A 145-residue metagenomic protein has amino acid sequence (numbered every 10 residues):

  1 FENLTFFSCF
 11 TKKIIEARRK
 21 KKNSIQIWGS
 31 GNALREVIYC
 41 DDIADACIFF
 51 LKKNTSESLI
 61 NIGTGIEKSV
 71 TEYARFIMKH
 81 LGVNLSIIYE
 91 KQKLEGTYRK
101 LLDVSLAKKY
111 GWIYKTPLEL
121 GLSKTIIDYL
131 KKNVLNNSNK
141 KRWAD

Functional and structural regions predicted by a protein language model:
F1-E2, S24: Active-site "gating" loop of Rossmann-like NAD(P)-dependent oxidoreductase/epimerase domains
N3, F7-S8: Amphipathic alpha-helical segments in well-structured domains
F10, E16-D145: C-terminal substrate-binding subdomain of Rossmann-fold SDR/epimerase-dehydratase oxidoreductases
